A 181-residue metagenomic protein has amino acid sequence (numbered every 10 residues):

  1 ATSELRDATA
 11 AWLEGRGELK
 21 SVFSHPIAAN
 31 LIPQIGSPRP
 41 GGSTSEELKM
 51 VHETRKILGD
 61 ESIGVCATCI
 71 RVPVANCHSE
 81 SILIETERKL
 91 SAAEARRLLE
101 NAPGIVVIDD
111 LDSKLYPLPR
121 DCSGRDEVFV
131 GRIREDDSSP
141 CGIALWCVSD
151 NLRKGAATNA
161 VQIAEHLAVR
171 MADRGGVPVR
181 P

Functional and structural regions predicted by a protein language model:
A1-L98: Active-site-lining helix/loop region of Rossmann-like oxidoreductase modules
S62-P181: C-terminal active-site/capping subdomain that shapes the small-molecule cofactor and substrate pocket of enzyme
